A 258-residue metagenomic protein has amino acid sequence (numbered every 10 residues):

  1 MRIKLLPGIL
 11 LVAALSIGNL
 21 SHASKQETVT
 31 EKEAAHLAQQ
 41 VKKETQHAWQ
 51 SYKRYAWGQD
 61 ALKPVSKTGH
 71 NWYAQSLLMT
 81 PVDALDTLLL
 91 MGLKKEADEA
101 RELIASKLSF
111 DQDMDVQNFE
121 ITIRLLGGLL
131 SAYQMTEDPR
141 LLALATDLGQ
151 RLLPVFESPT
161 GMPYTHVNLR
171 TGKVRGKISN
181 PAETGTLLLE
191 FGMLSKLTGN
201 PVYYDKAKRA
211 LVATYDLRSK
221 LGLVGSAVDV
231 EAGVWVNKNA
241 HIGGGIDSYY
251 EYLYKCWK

Functional and structural regions predicted by a protein language model:
M1-I9: Bacterial N-terminal signal peptides that target proteins for export
G8-G18: Bacterial N-terminal signal peptides
H22-K258: Glycan-recognition and catalytic cores of secretory/periplasmic carbohydrate-active enzymes
